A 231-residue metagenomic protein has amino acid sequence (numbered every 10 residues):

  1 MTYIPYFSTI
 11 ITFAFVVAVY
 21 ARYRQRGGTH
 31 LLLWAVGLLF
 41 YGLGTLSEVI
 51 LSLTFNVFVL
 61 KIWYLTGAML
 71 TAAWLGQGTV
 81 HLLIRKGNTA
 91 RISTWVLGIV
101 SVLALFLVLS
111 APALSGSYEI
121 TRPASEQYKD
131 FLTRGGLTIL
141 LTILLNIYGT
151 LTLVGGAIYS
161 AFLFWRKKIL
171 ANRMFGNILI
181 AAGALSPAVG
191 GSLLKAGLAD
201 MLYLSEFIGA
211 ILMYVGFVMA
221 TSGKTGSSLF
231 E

Functional and structural regions predicted by a protein language model:
M1-F7, L109-G156: Extracellular-loop-to-transmembrane junctions of the mid-late helices
M1-Q25, Y148-L163: First transmembrane helix
F7-A14, H30-L51, L70, I178-L194: Hydrophobic alpha-helical transmembrane segments of multi-pass membrane proteins
A14-Y23, V49, F55-N56, T66-V102 (+1 more regions): Internal transmembrane alpha-helix with an interfacial aromatic "cap," most often the third helix
R26-L38, A90-W95, A171-L179: Membrane-interfacial loop-to-transmembrane alpha-helix junctions, especially the N-terminal start
L43-Y64, G191-I208: Helix-loop junctions on the outward
V80-E126, F230-E231: The cytoplasmic-loop to transmembrane-helix boundary for the fourth helix
G155-L163, K168-E231: C-terminal transmembrane-bundle signature of multipass membrane proteins, characterized by strong activation on
